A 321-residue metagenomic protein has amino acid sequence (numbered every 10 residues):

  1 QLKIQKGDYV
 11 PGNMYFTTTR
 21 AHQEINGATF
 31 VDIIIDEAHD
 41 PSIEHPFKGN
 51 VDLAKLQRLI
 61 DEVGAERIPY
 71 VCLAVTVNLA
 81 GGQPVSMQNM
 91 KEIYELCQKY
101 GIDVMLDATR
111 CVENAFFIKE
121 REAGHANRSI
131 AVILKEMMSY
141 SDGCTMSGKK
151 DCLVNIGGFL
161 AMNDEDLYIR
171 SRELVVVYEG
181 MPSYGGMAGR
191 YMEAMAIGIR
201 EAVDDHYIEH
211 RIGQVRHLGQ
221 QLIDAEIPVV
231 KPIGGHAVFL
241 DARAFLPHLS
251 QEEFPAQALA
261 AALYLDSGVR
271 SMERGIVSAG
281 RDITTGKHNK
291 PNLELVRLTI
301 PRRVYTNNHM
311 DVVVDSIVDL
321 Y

Functional and structural regions predicted by a protein language model:
Q1-I227, S250: Conserved PLP-enzyme active-site core in the AAT-like
S147, P232, R274-V277: Acidic carboxylate-rich catalytic motifs and surrounding loops in phosphoryl-/glycosyl-chemistry enzymes
G158, H236-L240, E294-I300: A generic structural motif
A202, D266, S278-Y321: PLP-dependent enzyme catalytic core of the Aspartate aminotransferase-like
Q214-R216, V230-A242: Conserved glycine-rich beta-strand-loop-beta hairpin in the small C-terminal domain of fold type I
R216, Q220, Q257, A261-L265 (+1 more regions): Feature representing long, continuous alpha-helical segments
I227-V230, G268-M272: Short, well-structured beta-strand/strand-turn elements
R243-S271, T285-P291: Active-site loop ensemble at the mouth of alpha/beta enzyme cores that anchors a bound cofactor
